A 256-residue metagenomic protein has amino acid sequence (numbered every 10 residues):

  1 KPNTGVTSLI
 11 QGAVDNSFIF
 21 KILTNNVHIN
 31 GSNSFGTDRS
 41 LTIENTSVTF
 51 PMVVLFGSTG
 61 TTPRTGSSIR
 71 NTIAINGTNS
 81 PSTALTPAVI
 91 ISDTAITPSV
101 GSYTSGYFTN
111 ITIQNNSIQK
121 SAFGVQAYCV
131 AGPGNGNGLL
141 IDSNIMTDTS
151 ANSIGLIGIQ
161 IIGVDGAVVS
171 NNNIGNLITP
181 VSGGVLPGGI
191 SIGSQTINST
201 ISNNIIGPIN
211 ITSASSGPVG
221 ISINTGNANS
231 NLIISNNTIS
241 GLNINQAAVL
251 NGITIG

Functional and structural regions predicted by a protein language model:
P2, N25-T42, T65-N76, V100-S121 (+6 more regions): Right-handed parallel beta-helix
G5-V6, I113, G252-G256: Short, intrinsically disordered, charge-balanced linker/junction segments flanking boundaries in proteins
T7-N30, E44-T65, S82-P98, I161 (+1 more regions): Extracellular beta-strand-rich solenoid/capping regions of secreted or surface-exposed proteins that bind or remodel
V14-S17, N45-V53, A74, T78-A88 (+5 more regions): Short glycine/acidic-rich loop motifs that flank beta-strands on beta-rich extracellular proteins
G57-S58, T97-Y103, G189-S191, I221-T225 (+1 more regions): Short, recurring structural edge motifs at helix starts
T61, S105-G106, P133, I161 (+2 more regions): Residue-level marker of regulatory loop/turn positions in helix-turn-helix DNA-binding domains and in histidine
Q160, D165, G188, P218-S222 (+2 more regions): Extracellular glycan-interacting surfaces
